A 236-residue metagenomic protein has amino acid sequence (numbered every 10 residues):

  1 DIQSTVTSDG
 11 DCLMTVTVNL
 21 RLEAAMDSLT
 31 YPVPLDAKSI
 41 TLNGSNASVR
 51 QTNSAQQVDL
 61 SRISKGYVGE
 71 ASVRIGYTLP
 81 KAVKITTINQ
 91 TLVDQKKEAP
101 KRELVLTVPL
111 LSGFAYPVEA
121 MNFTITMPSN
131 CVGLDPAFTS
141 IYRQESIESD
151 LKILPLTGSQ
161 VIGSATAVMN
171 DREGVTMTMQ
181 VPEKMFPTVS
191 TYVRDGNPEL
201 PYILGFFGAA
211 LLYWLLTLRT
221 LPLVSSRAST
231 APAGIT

Functional and structural regions predicted by a protein language model:
D1-L223, R227-T236: Lumenal/extracellular ectodomains and adaptor appendage modules of the eukaryotic vesicle/secretory system
